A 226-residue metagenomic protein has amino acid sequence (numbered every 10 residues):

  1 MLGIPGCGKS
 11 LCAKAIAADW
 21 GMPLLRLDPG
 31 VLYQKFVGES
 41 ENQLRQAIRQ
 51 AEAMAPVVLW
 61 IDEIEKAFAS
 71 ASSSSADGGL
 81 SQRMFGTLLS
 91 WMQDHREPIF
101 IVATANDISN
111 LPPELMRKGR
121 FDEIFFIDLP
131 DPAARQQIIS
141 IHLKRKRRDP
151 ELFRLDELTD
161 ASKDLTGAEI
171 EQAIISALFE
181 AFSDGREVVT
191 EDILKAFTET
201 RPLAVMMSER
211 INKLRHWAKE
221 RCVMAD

Functional and structural regions predicted by a protein language model:
M1-T159: Walker A/P-loop NTP-binding motif of AAA+ ATPase domains
I4-A15, D156-I174, S183-D226: C-terminal engagement/docking regions of AAA+ P-loop ATPases
A177: C-terminal anion-handling pockets and recognition modules
